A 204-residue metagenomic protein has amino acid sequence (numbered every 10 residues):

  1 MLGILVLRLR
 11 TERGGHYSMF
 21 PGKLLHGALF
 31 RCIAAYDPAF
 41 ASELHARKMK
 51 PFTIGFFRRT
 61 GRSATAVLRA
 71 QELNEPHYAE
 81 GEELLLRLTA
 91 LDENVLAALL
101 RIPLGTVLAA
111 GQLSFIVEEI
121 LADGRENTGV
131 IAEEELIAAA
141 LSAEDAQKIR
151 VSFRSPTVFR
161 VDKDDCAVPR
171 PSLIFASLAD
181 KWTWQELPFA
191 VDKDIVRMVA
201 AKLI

Functional and structural regions predicted by a protein language model:
M1-I204: RNA-interacting cores
